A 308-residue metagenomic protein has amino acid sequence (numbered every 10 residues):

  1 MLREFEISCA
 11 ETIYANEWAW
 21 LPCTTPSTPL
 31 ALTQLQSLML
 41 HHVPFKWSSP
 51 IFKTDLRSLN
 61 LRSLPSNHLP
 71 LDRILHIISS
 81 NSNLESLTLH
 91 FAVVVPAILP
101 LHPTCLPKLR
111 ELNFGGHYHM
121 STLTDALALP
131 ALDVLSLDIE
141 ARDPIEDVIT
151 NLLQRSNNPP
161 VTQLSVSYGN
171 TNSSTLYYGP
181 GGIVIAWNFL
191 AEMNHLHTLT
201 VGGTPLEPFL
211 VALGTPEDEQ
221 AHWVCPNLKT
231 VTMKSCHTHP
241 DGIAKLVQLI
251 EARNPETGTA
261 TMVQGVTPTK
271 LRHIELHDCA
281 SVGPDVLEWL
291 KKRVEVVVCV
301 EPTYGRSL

Functional and structural regions predicted by a protein language model:
M1-L308: Leucine-rich repeat
